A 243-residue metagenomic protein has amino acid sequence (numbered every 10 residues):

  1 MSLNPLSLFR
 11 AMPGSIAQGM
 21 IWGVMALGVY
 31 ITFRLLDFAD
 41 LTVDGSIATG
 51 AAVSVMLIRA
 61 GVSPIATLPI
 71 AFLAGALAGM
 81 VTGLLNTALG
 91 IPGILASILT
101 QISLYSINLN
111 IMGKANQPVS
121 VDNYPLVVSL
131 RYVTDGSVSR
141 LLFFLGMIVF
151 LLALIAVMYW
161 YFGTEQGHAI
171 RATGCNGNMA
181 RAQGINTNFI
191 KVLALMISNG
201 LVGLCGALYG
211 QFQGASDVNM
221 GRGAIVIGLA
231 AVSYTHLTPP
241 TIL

Functional and structural regions predicted by a protein language model:
M1-M25, V53, A60-A66, R140-L141: Membrane-interfacial amphipathic/re-entrant helices at transmembrane-helix boundaries
S7-G14, S198-V232: Inter-helical junctions in multi-pass inner-membrane proteins, predominant in energy-converting antiporter-like
W22-A26, S46, G50, S54 (+7 more regions): Alpha-helical transmembrane segments in multi-pass membrane proteins
R34-T49, L85-L99, A169, L193 (+1 more regions): Short, non-helical or kinked segments that cap or interrupt transmembrane helices
V62-I102: Alpha-helical transmembrane segments within multi-pass membrane transporters and channels
A78, S139-D217: Helix-loop-helix "hairpin" substructures at the membrane interface of multi-pass membrane proteins
G93, S97, Q101-G163, V192-L193 (+1 more regions): Transmembrane helix-bundle core of multi-pass membrane transporters and related energy-transducing complexes
T235-T241: Conserved small/polar residues in nucleotide/adenosyl-binding loops
